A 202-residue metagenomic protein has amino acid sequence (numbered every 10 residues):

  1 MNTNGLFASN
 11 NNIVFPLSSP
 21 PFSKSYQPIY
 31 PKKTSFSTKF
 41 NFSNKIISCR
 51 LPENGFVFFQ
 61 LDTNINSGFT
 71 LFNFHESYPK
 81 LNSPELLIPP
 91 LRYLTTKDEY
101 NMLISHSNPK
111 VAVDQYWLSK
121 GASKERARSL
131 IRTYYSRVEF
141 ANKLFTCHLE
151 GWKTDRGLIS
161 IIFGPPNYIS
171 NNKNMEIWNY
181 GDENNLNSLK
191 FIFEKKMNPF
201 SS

Functional and structural regions predicted by a protein language model:
M1-P28: Extended low-complexity, serine/threonine- and proline-enriched intrinsically disordered segments
F22-L51: Aromatic sugar-binding surface patches on proteins that engage polysaccharides or sugar-phosphate polymers
I46, G68-L71, I177, K190: Well-ordered beta-strand positions in beta-sheet-rich domains
P52-I65: Short, aromatic- and glycine-rich surface loops/edge beta-strands on solvent-exposed regions
N64-Y93: Short beta-strand elements
L87-L91, E99-S105, F140-L149: Second-shell loop/turn segments in exported
T95-Y100, K110-A122, V138: Cell-wall polysaccharide-cleaving catalytic domain and substrate-binding groove, primarily in peptidoglycan/chitin
S119-W152, R156-S202: A cross-family detector of function-defining hotspots
